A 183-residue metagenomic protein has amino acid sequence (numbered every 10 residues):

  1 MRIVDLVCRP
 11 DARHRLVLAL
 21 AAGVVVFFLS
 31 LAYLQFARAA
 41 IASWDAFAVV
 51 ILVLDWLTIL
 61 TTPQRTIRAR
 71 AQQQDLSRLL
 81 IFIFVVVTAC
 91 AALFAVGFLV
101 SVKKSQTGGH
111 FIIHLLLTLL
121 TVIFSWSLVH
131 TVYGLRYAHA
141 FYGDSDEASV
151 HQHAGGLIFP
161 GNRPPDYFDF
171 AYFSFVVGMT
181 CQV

Functional and structural regions predicted by a protein language model:
M1-R9: Short, Lys/Arg-rich, polar N-terminal cytosolic tail immediately upstream of the first transmembrane signal-anchor
R9-L31: The first (N-terminal) embedded transmembrane alpha-helix
F36-V53: Loop-to-helix transition at the N-terminal end of transmembrane alpha-helices
I67-V87: Juxtamembrane helix-capping/reentrant segments at transmembrane boundaries
A89-G109, S174-V183: Alpha-helical transmembrane segments and their membrane-interface junctions in multi-pass membrane proteins
K103-W126, V183: Hydrophobic alpha-helical transmembrane segments and immediately flanking/interface helices in integral membrane
I123-A148: Transmembrane alpha-helix/helix-exit interface in multi-pass inner-membrane proteins
F141, E147-V183: Membrane-proximal soluble regions of multi-pass membrane proteins
